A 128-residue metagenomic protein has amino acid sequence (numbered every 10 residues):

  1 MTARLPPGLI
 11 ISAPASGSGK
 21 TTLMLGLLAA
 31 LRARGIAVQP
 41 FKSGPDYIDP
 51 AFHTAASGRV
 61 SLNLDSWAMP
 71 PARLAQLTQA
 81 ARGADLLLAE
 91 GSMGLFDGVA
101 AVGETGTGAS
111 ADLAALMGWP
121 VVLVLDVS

Functional and structural regions predicted by a protein language model:
T2-S18, T22-S128: ATP-dependent carboxylate-amine ligase catalytic core
